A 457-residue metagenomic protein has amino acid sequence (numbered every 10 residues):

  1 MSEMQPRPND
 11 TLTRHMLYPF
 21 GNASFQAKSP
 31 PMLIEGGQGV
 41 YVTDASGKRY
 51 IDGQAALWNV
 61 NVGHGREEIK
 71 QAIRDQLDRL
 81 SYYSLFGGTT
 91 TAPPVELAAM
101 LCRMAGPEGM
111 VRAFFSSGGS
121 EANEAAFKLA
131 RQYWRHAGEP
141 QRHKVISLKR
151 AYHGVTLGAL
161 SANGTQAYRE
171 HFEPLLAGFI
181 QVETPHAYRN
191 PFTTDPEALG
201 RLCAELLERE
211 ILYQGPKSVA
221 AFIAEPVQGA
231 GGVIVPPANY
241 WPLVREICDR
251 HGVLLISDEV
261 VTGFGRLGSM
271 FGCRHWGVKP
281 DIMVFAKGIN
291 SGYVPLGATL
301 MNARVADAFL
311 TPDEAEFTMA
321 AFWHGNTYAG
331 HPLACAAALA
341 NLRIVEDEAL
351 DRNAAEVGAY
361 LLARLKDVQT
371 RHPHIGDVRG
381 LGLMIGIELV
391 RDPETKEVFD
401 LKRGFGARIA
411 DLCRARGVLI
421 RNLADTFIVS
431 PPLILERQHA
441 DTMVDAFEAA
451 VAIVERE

Functional and structural regions predicted by a protein language model:
S2-E457: Conserved N-terminal phosphate-binding loop of PLP-dependent enzymes in the Aspartate aminotransferase
